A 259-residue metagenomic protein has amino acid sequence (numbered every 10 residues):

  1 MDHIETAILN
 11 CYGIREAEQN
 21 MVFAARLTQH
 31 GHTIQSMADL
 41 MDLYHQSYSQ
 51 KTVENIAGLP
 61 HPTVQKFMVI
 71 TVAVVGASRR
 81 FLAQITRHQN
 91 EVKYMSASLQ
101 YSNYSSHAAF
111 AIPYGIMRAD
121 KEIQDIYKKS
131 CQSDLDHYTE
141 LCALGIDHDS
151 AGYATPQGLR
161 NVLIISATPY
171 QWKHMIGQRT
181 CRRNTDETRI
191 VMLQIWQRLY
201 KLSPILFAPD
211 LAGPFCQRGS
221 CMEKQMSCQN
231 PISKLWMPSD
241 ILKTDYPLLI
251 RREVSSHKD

Functional and structural regions predicted by a protein language model:
M1-D259: Family-specific signature for flavin-dependent thymidylate synthase
